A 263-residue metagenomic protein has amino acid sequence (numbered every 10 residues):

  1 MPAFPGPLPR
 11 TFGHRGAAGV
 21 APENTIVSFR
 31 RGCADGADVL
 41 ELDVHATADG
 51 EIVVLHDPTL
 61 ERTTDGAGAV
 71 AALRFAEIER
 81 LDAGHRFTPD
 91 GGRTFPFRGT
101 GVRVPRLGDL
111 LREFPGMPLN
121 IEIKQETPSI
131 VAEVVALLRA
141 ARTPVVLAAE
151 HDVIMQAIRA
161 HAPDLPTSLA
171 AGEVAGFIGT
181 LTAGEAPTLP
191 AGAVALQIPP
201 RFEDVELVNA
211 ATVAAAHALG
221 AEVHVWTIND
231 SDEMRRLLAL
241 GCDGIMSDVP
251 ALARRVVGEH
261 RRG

Functional and structural regions predicted by a protein language model:
P2-A3, L8-P9, H56-D164, A191-N209 (+1 more regions): Metal-dependent phosphodiesterase/phospholipase catalytic core, i.e., the His/Asp/Glu-rich active-site region
R15-G16, E23, A149, A171-E173 (+1 more regions): Glycine-rich beta-to-alpha transition loops that act as phosphate-gripper elements at the mouths of alpha/beta enzyme
A17, T59, D65-A69, A170-F177 (+2 more regions): Short, acidic/turn-prone active-site loops that include or flank metal/cofactor- and phosphate-binding residues
S28-A46, E113, A191: Catalytic domains of carbohydrate-active enzymes, especially glycoside hydrolases
L40-E41, V54, N120-E122, A148 (+4 more regions): Conserved beta-strand positions in the central sheet of alpha/beta enzyme cores
G50, V134, M155-I158, L237 (+1 more regions): Hydrophobic packing residues within well-ordered alpha-helices of enzyme cores
F97-G99, F177-G263: C-terminal active-site rim and adjoining tail of enzyme catalytic domains
T143-A148, D164-A175, G244-D248, R261-G263: Short hydrophobic/aromatic-enriched beta-strand-loop microsegments
